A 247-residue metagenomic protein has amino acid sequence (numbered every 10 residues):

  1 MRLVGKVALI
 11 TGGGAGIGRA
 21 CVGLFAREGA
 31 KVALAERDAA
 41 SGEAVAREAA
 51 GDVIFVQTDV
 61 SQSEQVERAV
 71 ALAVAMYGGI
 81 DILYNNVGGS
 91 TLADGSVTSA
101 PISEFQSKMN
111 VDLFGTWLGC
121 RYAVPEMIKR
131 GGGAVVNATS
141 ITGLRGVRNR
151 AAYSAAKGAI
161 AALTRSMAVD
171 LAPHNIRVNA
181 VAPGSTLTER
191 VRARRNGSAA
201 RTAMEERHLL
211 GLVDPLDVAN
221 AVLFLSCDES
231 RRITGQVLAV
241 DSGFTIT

Functional and structural regions predicted by a protein language model:
V7, G14-A15: Conserved glycine-rich cofactor-binding loop
A93-V97, P101-Q106, V191, M204: Substrate-binding pocket helix/loop in short-chain dehydrogenase/reductase
D94, R145, L210, L223 (+1 more regions): Short C-terminal tail/terminal secondary-structure segment of NAD(P)H-dependent dehydrogenase/reductase domains
P101-W117, G132, V136, I160: Catalytic Tyr-X3-Lys loop
C120, A156, T164: Active-site helix of classical SDR
P125, V169-P173, R231: Alpha-helical segment proximal to the catalytic Tyr-Lys
S140: Residue(s) in the substrate-gating loop at a strand-loop-helix junction that position the organic substrate next
R207-V218, E229: A conserved structural motif in NAD(P)-dependent oxidoreductases
